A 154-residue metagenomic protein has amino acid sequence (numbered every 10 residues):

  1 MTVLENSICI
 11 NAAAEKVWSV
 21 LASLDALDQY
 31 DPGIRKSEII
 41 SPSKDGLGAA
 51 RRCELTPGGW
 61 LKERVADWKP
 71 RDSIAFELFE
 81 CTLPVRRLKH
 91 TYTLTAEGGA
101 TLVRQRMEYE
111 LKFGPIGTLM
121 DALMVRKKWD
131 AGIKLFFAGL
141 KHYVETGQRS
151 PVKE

Functional and structural regions predicted by a protein language model:
M1-S41, G139, K153-E154: Hydrophobic ligand-binding cavity/cleft-lining segments
V3-E5, G59-E63, R86-H90: Short, surface-exposed coil-to-beta transition loops
E5, D25-W60, K69-S73: Short beta-edge strand/loop motif at the mouth of beta-sheet-based domains
S7-N11, E38, R52-E54, R64 (+2 more regions): Generic structural detector for well-ordered beta-strands
A14-E15, A66-R71, T93-L102: A short, structured loop/turn motif at beta-sheet edges
V17-L21, L27, R51, V65 (+3 more regions): Hydrophobic pocket/interface hotspot
E80-K134, P151-V152: Beta-strand/loop substructures that line and gate deep hydrophobic ligand-binding cavities in soluble
H142-V152: Surface-exposed helix-capping loop/turn segments at secondary-structure junctions
